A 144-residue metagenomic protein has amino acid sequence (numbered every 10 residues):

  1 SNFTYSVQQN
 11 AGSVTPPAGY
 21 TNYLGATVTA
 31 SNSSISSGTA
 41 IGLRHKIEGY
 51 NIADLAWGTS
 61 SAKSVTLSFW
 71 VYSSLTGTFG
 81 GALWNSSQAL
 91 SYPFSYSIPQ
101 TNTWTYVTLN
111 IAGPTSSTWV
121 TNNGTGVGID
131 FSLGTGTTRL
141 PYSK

Functional and structural regions predicted by a protein language model:
S1-K144: Extracellular and organelle-lumenal recognition/adhesion modules and their flexible linkers in secreted
